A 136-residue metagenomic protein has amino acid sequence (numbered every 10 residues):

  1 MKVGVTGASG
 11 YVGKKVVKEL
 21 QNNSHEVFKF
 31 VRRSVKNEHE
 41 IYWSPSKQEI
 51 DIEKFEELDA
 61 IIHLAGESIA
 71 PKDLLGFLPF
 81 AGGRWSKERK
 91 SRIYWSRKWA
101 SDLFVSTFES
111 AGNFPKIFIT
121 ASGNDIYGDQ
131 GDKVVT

Functional and structural regions predicted by a protein language model:
K2, E26-V27, K116-I117: Residues at the starts of beta-strands that form the adenosine-phosphate
V3-N23: N-terminal Rossmann NAD(P)H-binding glycine-rich loop of SDR-like oxidoreductase domains
T6, F30, I61-L64, F118-G123: SDR active-site strand-loop-helix element
G13, A70-K72, Y127-D129: Glycine/Thr-rich phosphate-binding loops of Rossmann-like dinucleotide-binding domains
V27-F28, E40: Hydrophobic anchor at the start of a short beta-strand that flanks the dinucleotide cofactor-binding loop
F30-S34, P45: N-terminal Rossmann-fold cofactor-binding loop
Y42-L103: NAD(P)H-binding glycine-rich loop region in Rossmannoid oxidoreductase-like domains and their noncatalytic homologs
P79, W85-S91, W95, W99-T136: Conserved Rossmann-fold NAD(P)-dependent oxidoreductase catalytic core, especially the SDR/UDP-sugar
